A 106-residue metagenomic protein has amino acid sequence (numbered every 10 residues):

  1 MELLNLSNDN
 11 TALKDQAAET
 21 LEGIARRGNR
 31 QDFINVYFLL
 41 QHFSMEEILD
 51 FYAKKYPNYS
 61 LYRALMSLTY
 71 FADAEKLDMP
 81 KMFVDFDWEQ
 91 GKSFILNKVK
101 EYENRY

Functional and structural regions predicted by a protein language model:
M1-Y106: Compositionally biased terminal segments of proteins
